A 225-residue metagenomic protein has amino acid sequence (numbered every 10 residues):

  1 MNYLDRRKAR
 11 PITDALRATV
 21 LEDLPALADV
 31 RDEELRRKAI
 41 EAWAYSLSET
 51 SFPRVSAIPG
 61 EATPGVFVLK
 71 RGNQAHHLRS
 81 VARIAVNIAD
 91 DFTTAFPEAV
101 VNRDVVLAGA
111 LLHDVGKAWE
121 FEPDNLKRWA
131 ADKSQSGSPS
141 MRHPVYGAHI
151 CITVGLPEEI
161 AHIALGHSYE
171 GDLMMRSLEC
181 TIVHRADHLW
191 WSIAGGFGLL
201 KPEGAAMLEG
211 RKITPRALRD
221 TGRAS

Functional and structural regions predicted by a protein language model:
M1, R223-S225: Short intrinsically disordered terminal tails
N2-D132: Acidic/His-rich, divalent-metal-binding segments that scaffold phosphate/diphosphate chemistry
A62-V68, H76, I84, F96-A205: Divalent metal-dependent catalytic cores for phosphoryl transfer on phosphate-bearing substrates
A206-G222: C-terminal membrane module of polytopic membrane proteins
